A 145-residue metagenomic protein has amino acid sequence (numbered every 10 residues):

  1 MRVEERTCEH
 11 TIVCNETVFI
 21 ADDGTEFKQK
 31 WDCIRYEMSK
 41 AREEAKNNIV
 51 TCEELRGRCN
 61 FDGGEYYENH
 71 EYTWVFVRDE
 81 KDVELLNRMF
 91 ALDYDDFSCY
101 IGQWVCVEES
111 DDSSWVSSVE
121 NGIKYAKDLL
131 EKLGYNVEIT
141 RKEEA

Functional and structural regions predicted by a protein language model:
M1-T7, T140-A145: Short intrinsically disordered terminal tails
M1-V3, I12, I49-V50, W104 (+2 more regions): Short glycine-aromatic motifs
R2-G24: Short aromatic-glycine-(Arg/Gly/Cys) micro-motifs in beta-strand/loop hairpins
C14-N15, F61-D128: Acidic, low-complexity, intrinsically disordered interaction modules
T25-I34, V75-V77: Extended catalytic/binding region for NAD+/ADP-ribose chemistry, centered on the ART fold
W31-E44: Short active-site loop/helix that positions an aromatic residue
E44-C52: Charged, amphipathic alpha-helical linkers/stalks
Y125-A145: Mixed-charge, Lys/Arg-enriched low-complexity segments
